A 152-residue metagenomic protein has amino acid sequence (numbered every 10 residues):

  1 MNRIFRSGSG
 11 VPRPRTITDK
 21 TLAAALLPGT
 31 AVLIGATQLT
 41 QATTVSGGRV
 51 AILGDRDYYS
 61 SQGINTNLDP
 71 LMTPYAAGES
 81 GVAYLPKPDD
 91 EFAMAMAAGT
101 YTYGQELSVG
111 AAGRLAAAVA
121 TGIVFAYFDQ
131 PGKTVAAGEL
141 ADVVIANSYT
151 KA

Functional and structural regions predicted by a protein language model:
M1-A152: Surface-exposed, low-hydrophobicity beta-strand/loop segments enriched in small/polar/acidic residues
